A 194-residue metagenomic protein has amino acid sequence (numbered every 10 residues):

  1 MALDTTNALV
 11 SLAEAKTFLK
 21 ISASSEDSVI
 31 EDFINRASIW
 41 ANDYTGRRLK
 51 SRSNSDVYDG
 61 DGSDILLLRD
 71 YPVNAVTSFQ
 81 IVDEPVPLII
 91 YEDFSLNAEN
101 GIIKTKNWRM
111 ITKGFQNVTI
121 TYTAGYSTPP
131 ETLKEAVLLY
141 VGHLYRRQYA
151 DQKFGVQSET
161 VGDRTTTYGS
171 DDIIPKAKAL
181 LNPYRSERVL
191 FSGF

Functional and structural regions predicted by a protein language model:
M1-F194: Divalent metal-cofactor coordination and adjacent catalytic microenvironments
